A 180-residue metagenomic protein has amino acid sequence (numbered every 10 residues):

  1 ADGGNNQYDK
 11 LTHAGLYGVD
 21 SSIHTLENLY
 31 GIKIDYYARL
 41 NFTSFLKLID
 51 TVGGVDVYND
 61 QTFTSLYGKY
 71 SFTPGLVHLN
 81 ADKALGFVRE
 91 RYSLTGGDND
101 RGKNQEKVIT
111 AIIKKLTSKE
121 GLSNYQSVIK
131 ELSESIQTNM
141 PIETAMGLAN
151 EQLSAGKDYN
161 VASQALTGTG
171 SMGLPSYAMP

Functional and structural regions predicted by a protein language model:
A1-P180: Non-catalytic, solvent-exposed segments at the cell envelope interface
